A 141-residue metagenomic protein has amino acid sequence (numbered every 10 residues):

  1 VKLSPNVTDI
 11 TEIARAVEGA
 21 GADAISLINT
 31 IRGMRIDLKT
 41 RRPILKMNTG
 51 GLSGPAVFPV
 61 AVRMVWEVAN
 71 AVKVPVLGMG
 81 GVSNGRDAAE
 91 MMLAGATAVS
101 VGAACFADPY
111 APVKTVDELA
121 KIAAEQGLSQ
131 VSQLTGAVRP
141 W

Functional and structural regions predicted by a protein language model:
V1-L77, S83-V101: Alpha/beta enzyme core
D23, W66, N70-K73, A120-L128 (+1 more regions): Generic secondary-structure signature for well-ordered alpha-helical cores
I36-G50, M92, A104-S129: C-terminal helical cap(s) of enzyme catalytic domains, especially alpha/beta-barrels
L77, L128-V131: Secondary-structure boundary/capping residues
R86-A89, Y110, T135: Ubiquitous "structural anchor" signal
Q133-W141: A short, charged, Gly/Pro-tolerant segment at domain boundaries
